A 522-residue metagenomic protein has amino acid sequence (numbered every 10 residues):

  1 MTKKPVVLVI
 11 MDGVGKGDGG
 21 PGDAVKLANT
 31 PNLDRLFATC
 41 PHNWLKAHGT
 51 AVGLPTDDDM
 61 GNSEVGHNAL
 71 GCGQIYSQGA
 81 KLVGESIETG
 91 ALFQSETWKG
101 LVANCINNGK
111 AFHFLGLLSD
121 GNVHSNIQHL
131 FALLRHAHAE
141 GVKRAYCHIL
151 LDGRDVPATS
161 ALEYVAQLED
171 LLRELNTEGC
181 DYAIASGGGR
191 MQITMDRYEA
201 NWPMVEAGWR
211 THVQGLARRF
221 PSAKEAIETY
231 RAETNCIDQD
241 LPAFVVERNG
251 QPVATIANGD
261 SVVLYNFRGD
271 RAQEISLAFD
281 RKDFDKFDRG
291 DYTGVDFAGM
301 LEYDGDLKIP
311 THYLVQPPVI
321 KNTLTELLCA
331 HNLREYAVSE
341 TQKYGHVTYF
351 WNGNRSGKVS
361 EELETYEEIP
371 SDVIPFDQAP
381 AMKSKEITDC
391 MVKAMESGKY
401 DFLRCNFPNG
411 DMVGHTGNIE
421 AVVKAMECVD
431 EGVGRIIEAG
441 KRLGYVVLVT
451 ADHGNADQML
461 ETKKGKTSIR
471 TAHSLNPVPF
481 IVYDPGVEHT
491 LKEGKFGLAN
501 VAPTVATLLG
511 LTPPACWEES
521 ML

Functional and structural regions predicted by a protein language model:
M1-L522: Feature captures the catalytic ectodomains and active-site-proximal regions of enzymes that hydrolyze or transfer
